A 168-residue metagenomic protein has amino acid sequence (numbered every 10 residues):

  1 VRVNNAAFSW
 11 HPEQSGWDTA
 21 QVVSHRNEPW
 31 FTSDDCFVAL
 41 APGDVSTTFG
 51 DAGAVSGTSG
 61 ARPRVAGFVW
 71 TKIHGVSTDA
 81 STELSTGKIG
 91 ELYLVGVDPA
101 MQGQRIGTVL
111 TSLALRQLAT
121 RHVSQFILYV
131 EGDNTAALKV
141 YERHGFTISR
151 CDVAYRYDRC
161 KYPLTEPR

Functional and structural regions predicted by a protein language model:
V1-S15, P167-R168: Short amphipathic alpha-helix that is part of the acyltransferase structural core
A7, A154-R168: Terminal substrate-recognition subdomain of acyl/acetyltransferases
H11-G43, P63-V95: A conserved beta-strand-loop-helix scaffold within acyl/acetyltransferase catalytic domains
G75, V95-Q102, E131: A short, internal acetyl-CoA/4′-phosphopantetheine-binding micro-motif in the GNAT/acyltransferase core
P99, L128-L138, Y155-K161: Conserved beta-strand-loop-alpha-helix junction that forms the acyl-donor binding cleft
Q102, T111-A119: A conserved short alpha-helix in the GNAT/GCN5 acetyltransferase fold that borders and helps form the acetyl-CoA
Q104, T108, G132-R150: Conserved active-site alpha-helix within GNAT-family acetyltransferase domains
L118-Y129: Conserved GNAT acetyl-CoA-binding A-motif
